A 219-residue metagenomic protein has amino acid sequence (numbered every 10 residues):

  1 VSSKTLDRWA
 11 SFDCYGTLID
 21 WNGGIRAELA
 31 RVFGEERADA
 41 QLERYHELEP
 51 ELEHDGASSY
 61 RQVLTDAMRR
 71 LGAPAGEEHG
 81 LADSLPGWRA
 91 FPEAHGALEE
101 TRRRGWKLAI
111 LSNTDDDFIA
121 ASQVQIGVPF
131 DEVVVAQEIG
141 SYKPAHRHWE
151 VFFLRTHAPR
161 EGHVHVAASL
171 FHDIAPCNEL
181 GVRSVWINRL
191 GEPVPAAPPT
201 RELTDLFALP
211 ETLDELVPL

Functional and structural regions predicted by a protein language model:
V1-A10, N22, S59, H95 (+2 more regions): Asp-based, Mg2+/Mn2+-dependent phosphohydrolase catalytic module
S3-E99, R103-R104, D115-A120: N-terminal helical cap/lid subdomain that shapes the substrate entry/recognition surface in HAD-like hydrolases
